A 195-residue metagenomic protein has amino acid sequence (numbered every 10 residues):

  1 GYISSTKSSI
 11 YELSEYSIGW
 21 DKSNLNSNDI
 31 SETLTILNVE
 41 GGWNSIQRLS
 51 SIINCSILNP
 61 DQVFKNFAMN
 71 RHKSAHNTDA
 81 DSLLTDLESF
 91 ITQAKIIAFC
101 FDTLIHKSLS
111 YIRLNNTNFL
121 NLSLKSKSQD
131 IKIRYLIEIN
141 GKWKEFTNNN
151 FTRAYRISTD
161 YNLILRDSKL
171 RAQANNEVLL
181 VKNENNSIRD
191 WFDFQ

Functional and structural regions predicted by a protein language model:
G1-C55, F64: Helix-loop junctions and short alpha-helical segments
R48, L58-Q195: Polyanionic, low-complexity intrinsically disordered segments
